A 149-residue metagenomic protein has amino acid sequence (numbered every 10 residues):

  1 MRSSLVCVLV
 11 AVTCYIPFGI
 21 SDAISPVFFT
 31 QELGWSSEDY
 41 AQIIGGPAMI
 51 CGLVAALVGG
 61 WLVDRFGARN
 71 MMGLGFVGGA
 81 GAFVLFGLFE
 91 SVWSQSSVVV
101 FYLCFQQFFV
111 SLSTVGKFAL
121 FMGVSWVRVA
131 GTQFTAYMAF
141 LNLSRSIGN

Functional and structural regions predicted by a protein language model:
R2-S21: Pair of pore-lining "gating" transmembrane helices in MFS-fold secondary transporters
A23-A41: Short amphipathic helix-loop junctions that connect adjacent transmembrane helices in Major Facilitator Superfamily/SLC
V54-A68: Helix-to-loop junctions at the C-terminal end of transmembrane segments in multipass secondary transporters
D64-G78: Cytoplasmic membrane-interface "Motif A"-like loop-to-helix N-cap segments of 12-TM Major Facilitator Superfamily
V77-S94: C-terminal ends and interior cores of transmembrane alpha-helices in multi-pass membrane transporters/permeases
S94-L120: Hydrophobic core of transmembrane alpha-helices in multi-pass small-molecule transporters, especially MFS/SLC-type
S111-R128, A136-M138: Intracellular juxtamembrane helix-capping segments at the cytosolic ends of symmetry-related transmembrane helices
R128-N149: A late C-terminal transmembrane helix in Major Facilitator Superfamily
